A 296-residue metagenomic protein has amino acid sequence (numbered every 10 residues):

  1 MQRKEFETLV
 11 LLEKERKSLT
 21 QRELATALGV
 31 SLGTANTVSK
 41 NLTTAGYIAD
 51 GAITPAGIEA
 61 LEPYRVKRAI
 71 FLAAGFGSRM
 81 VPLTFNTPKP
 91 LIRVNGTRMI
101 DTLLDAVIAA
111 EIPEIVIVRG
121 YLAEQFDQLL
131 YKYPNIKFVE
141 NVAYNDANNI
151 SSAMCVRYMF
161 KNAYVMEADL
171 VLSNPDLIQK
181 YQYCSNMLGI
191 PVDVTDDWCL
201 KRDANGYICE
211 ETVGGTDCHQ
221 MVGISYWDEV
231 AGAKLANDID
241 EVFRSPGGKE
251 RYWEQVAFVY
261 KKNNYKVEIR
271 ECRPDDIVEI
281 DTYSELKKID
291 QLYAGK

Functional and structural regions predicted by a protein language model:
E7, N174-G247: Conserved core of the sugar-phosphate nucleotidyltransferase
L9-R16, Q21-E23, A27-L28, E59-R119 (+1 more regions): N-terminal glycine-rich phosphate-binding loop and ensuing alpha1 helix
E13, A52-T54, I58-A69, M221-K296: Conserved alpha/beta core of the MobA/IspD/sugar-nucleotide pyrophosphorylase nucleotidyltransferase superfamily
G33: Key DNA-contact positions within bacterial/archaeal DNA-binding proteins
S39-K40: Short, hydrophobic-biased segments on the C-terminal half of alpha helices that form "recognition helices"
T43-A52: A short, conserved structural fragment
D127-C199: Conserved beta-loop-beta/alpha segment of the NTase-like Rossmann-fold superfamily that binds/positions NTPs
